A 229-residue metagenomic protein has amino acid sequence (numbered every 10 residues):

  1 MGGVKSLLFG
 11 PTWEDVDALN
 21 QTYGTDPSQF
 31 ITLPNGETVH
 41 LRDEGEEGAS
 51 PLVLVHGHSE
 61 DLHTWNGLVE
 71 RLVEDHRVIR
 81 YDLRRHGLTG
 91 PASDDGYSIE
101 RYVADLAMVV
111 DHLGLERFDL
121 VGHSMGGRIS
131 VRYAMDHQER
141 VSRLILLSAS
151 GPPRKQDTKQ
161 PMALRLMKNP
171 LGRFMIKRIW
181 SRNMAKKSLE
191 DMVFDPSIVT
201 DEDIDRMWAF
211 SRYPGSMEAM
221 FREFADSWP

Functional and structural regions predicted by a protein language model:
M1-L52, E74-H76, E116: Alpha/beta-hydrolase fold catalytic core
G10, K155-Q160, K177-P229: Conserved alpha/beta-hydrolase catalytic His-Asp/Glu region
Q29-N35, R42-E44, L83-M125: Active-site loop/oxyanion-hole signature of alpha/beta-hydrolase fold enzymes
E37, R42-L88: Conserved HGGG/HGGXW glycine-rich cap/lid loop of the alpha/beta-hydrolase fold
T64-N66, T89-D95, K155-T158: Conserved catalytic-core motifs of eukaryotic protein kinase domains, centered on the activation segment
D82, L147-S148, F210: Alpha/beta-hydrolase-fold catalytic nucleophile elbow
G126, S130-A134: Short helix immediately C-terminal to the catalytic nucleophile in hydrolase catalytic domains
M135, S142-F174: Flexible "cap/lid" loop of the alpha/beta hydrolase fold
